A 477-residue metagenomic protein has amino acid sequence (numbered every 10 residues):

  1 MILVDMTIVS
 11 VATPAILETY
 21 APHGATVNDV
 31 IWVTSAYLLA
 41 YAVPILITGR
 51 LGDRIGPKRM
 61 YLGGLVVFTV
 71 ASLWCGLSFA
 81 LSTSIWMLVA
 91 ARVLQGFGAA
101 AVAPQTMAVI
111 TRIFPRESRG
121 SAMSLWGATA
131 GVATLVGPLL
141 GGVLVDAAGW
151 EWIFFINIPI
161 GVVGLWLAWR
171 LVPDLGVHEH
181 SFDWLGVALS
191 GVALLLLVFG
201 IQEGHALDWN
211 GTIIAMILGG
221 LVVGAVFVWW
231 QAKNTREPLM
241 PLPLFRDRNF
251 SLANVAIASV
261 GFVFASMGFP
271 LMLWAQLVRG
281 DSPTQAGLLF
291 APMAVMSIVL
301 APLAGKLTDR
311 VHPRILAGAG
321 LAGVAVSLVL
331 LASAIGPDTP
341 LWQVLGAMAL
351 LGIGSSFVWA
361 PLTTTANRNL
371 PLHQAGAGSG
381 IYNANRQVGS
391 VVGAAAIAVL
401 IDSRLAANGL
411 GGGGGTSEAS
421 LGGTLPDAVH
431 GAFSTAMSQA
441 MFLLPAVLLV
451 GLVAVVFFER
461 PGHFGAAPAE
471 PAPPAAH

Functional and structural regions predicted by a protein language model:
M1-W169, L303-A304, R310-I315, V329-A332 (+1 more regions): Transmembrane-helix bundle of Major Facilitator Superfamily
V4, V9-V11, T212-M216, V223 (+3 more regions): 12-transmembrane solute porter fold
T34, L38, S121-T134, D183 (+4 more regions): Small-residue-rich transmembrane alpha-helices and their cytosolic helix-loop interfaces in multi-pass secondary
L38, L65-F68, S72, I158-V162 (+9 more regions): Residue-level recognition of pore/gate-forming positions within transmembrane alpha-helices of multi-pass
D146-N157, E203-I213, S282, S403-P445: A membrane-interface helix-boundary motif in multi-pass transporters
D146-V263, D281-S282, P445, A475-H477: Hydrophobic transmembrane-helix bundles of small-molecule transporters
L425, F458-H477: Intrinsic disorder in cytosolic terminal tails and internal cytosolic loops of multi-pass membrane transporters
